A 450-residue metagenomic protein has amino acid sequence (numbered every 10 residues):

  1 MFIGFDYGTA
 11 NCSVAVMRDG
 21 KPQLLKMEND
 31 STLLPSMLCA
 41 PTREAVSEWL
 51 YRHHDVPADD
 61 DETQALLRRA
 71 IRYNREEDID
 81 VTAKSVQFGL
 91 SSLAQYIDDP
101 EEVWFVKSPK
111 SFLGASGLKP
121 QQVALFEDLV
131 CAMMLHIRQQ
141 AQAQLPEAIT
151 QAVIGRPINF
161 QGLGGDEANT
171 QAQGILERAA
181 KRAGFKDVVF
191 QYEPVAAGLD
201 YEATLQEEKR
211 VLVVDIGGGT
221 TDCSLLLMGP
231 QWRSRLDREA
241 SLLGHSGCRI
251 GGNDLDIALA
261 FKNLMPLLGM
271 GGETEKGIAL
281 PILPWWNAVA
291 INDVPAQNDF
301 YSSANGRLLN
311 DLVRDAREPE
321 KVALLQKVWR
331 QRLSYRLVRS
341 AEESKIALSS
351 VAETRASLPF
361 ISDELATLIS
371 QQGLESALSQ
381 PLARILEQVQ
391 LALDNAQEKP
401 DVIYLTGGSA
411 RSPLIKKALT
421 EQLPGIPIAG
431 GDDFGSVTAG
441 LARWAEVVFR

Functional and structural regions predicted by a protein language model:
M1-L34, A70-V213, G229-C248, L365-A366 (+3 more regions): N-terminal phosphate-binding loop and flanking beta/alpha elements of the actin-like ATPase fold
A10, G219-T221: Conserved Rossmann-like nucleotide-cofactor binding loop
G20, N29-R75: Extended N-terminal export/anchoring regions of large proteins
P35-A40, Q64-A65, M228-F360: Phosphate-binding glycine-rich/basic clefts of nucleotide- and phosphate-handling proteins, predominantly
R43, F261-M270, E421, G425-I428 (+1 more regions): Short, well-ordered loop/turn and helix-capping segments at boundaries between secondary-structure elements and domains
L118-K119, P146-E147, G269-E273, E343-T354 (+3 more regions): Intrinsically disordered or highly flexible coil/loop and linker segments, enriched in small and charged/polar residues
